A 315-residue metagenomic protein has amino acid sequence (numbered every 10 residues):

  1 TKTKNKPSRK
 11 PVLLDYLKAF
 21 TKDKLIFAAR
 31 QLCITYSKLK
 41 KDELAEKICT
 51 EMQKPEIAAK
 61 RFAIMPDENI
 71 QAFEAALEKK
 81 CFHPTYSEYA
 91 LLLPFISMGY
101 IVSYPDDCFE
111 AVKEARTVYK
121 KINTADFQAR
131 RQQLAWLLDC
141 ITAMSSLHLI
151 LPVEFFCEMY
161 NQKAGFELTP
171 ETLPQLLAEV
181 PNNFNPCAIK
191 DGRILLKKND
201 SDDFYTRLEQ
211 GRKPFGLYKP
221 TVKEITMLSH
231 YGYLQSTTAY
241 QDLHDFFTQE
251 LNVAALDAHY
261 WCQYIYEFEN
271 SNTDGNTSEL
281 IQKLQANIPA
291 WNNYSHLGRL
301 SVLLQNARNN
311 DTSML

Functional and structural regions predicted by a protein language model:
T1-A111, A115: Basic helix-extension-helix modules of the SAP/HeH family
P11-L14, M52-R61, D126-L151: Positively charged, polyanion-binding regions of nucleic-acid-associated proteins
F20, D67-E68, K79-P84, S145-E154 (+2 more regions): Short capping segments at the starts of secondary-structure elements
A29-R30, F155-A164: DNA-recognition alpha helix
A63-E68, Y104-Q132, P174-P220: Charged low-complexity interaction tracts in eukaryotic proteins
A90-Y100, K163-G192, E267, T273-D311: Charge-enriched amphipathic alpha-helical scaffolds
D139-L147, E158, Q263-E267: Short, hydrophobic/amphipathic alpha-helical patches that form generic packing surfaces within helical domains
G165-F166, N185-Q282, S295-G298: Long, charge-rich, low-complexity intrinsically disordered regions
